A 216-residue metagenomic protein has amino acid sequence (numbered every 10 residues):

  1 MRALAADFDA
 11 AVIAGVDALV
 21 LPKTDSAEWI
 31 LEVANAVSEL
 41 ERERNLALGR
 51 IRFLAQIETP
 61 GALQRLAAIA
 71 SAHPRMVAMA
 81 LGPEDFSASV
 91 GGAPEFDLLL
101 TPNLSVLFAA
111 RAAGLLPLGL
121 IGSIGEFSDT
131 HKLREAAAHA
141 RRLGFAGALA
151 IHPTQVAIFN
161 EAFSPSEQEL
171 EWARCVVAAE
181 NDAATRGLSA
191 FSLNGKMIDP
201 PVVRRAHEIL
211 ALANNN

Functional and structural regions predicted by a protein language model:
M1-N216: Expand to "…catalyze enediolate/carbanion chemistry for C-C bond making/breaking, isomerization, decarboxylation
